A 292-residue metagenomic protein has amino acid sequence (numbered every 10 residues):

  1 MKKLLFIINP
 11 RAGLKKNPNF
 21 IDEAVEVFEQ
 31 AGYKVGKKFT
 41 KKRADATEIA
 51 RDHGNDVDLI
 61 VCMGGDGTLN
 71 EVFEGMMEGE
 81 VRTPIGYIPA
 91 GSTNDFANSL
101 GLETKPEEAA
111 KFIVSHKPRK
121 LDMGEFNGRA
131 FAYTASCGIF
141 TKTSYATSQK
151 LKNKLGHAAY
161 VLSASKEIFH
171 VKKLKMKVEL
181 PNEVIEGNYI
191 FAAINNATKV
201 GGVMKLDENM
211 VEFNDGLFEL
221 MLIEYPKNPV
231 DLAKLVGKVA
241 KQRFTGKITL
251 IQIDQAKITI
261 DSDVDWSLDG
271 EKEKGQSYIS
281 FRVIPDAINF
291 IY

Functional and structural regions predicted by a protein language model:
M1-M63, E108: ATP/NTP phosphate-donor binding region
I7, I88, N195, M221-I223: Short hydrophobic segments within beta-strands
A31, T40, E78-F191: Catalytic core of DAGKc-family lipid kinases
A46, D66, A192: Short conserved active-site loop signatures built around small residues
T68-E80: Short Gly/Thr/Asp-enriched flexible loops that form oxyanion-binding sites at enzyme active sites
S136, F140, A193-N209: Glycine-rich phosphate/pyrophosphate-binding beta-alpha loops
L151-A158, K199, E208-N228: Gly/Ser/Thr-rich active-site loops/lids in small-molecule metabolic enzymes that frequently grip phosphoryl groups
L180, E212, L222-Y292: ATP/nucleoside-binding phosphotransfer catalytic cores, i.e., glycine-rich phosphate-binding loops
